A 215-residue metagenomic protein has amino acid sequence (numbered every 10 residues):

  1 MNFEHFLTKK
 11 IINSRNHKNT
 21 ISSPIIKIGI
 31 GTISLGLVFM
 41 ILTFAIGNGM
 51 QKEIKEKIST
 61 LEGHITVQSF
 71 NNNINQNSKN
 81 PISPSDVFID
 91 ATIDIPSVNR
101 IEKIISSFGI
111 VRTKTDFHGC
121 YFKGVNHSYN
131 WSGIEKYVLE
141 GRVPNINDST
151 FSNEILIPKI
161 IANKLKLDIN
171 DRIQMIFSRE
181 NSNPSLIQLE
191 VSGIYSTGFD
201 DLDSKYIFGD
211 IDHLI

Functional and structural regions predicted by a protein language model:
M1-L37: N-terminal Sec/SRP start-transfer signal
F3, S22, A45, G49 (+3 more regions): Charged, alpha-helix-enriched surfaces in structured cytosolic catalytic cores of large nucleotide-utilizing machines
I11-R15, K57, L61, Y137: Conserved, well-folded catalytic cores of nucleic-acid-processing and energy-transducing macromolecular machines
N13-S14, K18, N73, S128-Y129 (+1 more regions): Active-site/binding-pocket entry motifs
G36-G47: Alpha-helical transmembrane segments
G47, Q51-S85: Membrane-interface junction motifs in transport/secretion proteins
D86-I215: A structural signal for hydrophobic secondary-structure junctions, strongest on transmembrane helix-loop-helix units
